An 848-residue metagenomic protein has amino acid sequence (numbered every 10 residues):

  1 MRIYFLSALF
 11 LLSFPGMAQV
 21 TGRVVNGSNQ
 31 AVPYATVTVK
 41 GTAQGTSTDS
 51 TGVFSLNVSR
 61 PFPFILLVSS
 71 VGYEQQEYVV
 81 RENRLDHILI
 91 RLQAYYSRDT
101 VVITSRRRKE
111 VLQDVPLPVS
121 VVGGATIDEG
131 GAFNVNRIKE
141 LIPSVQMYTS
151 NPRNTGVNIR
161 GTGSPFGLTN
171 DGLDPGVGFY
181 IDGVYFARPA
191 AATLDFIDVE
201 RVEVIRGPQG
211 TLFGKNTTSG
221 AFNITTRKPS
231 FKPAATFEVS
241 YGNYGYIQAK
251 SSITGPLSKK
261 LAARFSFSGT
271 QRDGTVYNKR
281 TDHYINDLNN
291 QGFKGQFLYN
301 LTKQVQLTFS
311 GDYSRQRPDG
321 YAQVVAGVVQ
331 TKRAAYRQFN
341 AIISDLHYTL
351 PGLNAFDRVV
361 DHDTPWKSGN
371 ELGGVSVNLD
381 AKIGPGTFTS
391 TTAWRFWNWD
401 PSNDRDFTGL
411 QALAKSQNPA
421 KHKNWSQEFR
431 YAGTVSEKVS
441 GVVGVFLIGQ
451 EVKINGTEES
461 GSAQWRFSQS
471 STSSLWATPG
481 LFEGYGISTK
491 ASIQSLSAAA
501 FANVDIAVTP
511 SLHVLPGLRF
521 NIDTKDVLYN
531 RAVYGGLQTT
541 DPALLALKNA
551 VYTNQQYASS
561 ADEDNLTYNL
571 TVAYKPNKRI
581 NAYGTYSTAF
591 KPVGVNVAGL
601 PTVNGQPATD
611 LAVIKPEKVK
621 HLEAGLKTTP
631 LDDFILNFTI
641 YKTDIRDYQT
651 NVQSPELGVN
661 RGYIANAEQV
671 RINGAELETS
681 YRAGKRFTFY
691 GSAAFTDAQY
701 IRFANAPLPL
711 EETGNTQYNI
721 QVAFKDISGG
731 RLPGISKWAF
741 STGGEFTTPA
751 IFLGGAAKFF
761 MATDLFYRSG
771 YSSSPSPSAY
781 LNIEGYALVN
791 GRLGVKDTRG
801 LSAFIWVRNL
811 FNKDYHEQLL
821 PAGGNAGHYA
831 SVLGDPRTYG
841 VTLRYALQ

Functional and structural regions predicted by a protein language model:
Y4, F689, F766-S774, V795-Q848: C-terminal beta-signal and adjacent terminal beta-strands/loops of Gram-negative outer-membrane beta-barrel proteins
V25-Q30, A35-K40, L67-Y73, N83-D128: Short, acidic, small-residue-rich periplasmic hinge/interaction motif at the N-terminus of Gram-negative outer-membrane
R84-D86, D114-G167, F179-T193, R201-G210: Periplasmic N-terminal accessory/gating domains of Gram-negative outer-membrane beta-barrel systems
D174-G176, R188, I197-E200, R206 (+5 more regions): Outer-membrane beta-barrel translocator/receptor signature
F231-K232, S240, P256-Y348, A355 (+6 more regions): Periplasmic-side early beta-strands and strand-to-turn transitions of outer-membrane beta-barrels
L298-T302, Y431-T434, S440, G444-I448 (+2 more regions): Structural signature of Gram-negative outer-membrane beta-barrels, strongest in the C-terminal barrel of TonB-dependent
N378-K382, T387-N403, K575, N581-V593 (+6 more regions): Membrane-embedded beta-barrel scaffold of Gram-negative outer-membrane proteins
V442, P510, N637, K642-D644 (+2 more regions): Gram-negative outer-membrane beta-barrel transporters
